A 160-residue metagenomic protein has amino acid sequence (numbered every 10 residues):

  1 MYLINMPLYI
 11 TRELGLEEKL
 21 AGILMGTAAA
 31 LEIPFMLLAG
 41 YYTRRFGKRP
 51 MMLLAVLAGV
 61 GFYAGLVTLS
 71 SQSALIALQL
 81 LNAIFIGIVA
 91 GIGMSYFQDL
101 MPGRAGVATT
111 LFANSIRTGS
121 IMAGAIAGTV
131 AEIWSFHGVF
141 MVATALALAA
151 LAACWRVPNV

Functional and structural regions predicted by a protein language model:
I4-L20: Short amphipathic helix-loop junctions that connect adjacent transmembrane helices in Major Facilitator Superfamily/SLC
F35-G47, A131-E132: Helix-to-loop junctions at the C-terminal end of transmembrane segments in multipass secondary transporters
P50-G65, T144: Structural signature of the two symmetry-related core transmembrane helices
F62, S73-L81: Paired small-residue
I88-M101: Intracellular juxtamembrane helix-capping segments at the cytosolic ends of symmetry-related transmembrane helices
G103-I133: A late C-terminal transmembrane helix in Major Facilitator Superfamily
T129-A147: A membrane-interface helix-boundary motif in multi-pass transporters
A143-V160: Multi-pass alpha-helical transporter architecture, strongest for 12-TM Major Facilitator/SLC carriers used
